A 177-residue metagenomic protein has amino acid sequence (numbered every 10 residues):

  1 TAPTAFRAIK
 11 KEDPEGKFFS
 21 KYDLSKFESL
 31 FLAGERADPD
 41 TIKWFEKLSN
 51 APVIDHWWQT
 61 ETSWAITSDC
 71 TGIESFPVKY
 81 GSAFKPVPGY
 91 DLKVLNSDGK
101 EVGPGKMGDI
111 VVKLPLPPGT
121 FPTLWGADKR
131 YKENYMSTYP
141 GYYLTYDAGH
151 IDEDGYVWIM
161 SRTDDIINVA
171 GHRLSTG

Functional and structural regions predicted by a protein language model:
T1, K10-P77, D91: Gly/Ser/Thr-rich phosphate-binding loop
A2-T4, L116: Beta->alpha turn/N-cap motifs
A5-R7, L174-G177: ATP-dependent adenylate-forming carboxylate-activation enzymes
R7, K43, G81, K129: Active-site phosphate/pyrophosphate- and oxyanion-stabilizing loops and adjacent acidic/basic residues in soluble
L24, F84, W158-R162: Short, flexible turn/loop "capping" segments at secondary-structure junctions
F31, R36, S75-G126, E133-P140: Adenylate-forming AMP-binding core of the ANL superfamily, especially NRPS adenylation
G34, W58, F84, D147 (+1 more regions): Active-site glycine-centered loops adjacent to acidic/histidine catalytic or metal-binding residues that shape
G105, V111-T176: Conserved ATP-binding/catalytic segment of the ANL
